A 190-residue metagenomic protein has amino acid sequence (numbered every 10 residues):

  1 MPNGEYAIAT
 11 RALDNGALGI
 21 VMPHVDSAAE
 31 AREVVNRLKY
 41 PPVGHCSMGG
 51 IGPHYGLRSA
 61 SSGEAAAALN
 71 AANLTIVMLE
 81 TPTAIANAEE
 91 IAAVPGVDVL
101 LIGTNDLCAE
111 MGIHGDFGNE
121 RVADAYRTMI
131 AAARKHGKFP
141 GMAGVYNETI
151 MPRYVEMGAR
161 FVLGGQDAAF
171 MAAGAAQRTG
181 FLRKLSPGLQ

Functional and structural regions predicted by a protein language model:
M1-Q190: Expand to "…catalyze enediolate/carbanion chemistry for C-C bond making/breaking, isomerization, decarboxylation
